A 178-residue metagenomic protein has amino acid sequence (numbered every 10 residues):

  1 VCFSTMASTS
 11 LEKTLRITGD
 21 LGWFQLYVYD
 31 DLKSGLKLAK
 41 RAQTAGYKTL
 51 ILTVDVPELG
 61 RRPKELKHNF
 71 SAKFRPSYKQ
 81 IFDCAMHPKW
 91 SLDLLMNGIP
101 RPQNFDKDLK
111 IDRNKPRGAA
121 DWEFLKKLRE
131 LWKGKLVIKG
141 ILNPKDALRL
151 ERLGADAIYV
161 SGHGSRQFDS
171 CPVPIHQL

Functional and structural regions predicted by a protein language model:
V1-R152, G164-Q167: Active-site entrance/lid segments in N-terminal catalytic domains of soluble metabolic enzymes
E12, D156-L178: Extended hydrophobic/aromatic segments used for targeting, binding, or gating
